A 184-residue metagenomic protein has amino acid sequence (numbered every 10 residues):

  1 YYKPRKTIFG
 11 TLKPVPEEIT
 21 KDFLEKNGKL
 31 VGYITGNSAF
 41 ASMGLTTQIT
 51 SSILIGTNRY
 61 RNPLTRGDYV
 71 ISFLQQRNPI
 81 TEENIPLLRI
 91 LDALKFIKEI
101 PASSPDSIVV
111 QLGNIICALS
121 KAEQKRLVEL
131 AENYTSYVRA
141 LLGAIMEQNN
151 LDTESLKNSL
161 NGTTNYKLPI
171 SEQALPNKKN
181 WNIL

Functional and structural regions predicted by a protein language model:
Y1-E25: Short beta-edge/loop segments at beta->alpha junctions of small alpha/beta modules that act as binding/recognition
P4-R5, Q75-N78: Secondary-structure transition/turn motif
R5, N27-R66: Short gly/ser-rich loop at a beta-strand->alpha-helix junction or flexible surface loop bordering the NTP-binding
I8-F9, T65-G67, I116: Alpha-helix boundary/capping detector
F23-N27, I97-I100: Alpha-helix C-capping/helix-to-loop hinge sites
G28-I34, R77-I85: Structural motif
T65-Q75: A short, charged helix-loop
I80-L184: Hydrophobic alpha-helical interaction segments
